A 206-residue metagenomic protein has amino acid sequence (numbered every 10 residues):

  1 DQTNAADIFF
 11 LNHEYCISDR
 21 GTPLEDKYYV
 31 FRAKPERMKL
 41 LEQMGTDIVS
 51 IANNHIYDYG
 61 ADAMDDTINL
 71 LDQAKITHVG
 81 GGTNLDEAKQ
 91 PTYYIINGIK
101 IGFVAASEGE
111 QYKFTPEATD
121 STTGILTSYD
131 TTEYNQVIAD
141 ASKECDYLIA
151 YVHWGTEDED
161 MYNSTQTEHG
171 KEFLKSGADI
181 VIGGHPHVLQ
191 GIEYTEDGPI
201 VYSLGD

Functional and structural regions predicted by a protein language model:
D1-D206: Acidic, metal/ion-coordinating pockets
